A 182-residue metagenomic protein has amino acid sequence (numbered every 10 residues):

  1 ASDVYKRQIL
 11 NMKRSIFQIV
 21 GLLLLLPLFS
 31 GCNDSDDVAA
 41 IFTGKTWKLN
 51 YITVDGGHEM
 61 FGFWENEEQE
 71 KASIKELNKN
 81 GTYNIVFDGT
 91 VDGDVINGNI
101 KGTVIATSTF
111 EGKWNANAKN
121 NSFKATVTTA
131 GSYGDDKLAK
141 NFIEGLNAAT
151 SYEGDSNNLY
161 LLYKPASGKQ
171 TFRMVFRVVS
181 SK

Functional and structural regions predicted by a protein language model:
A1-Y5: Short, small-residue-biased leader/transition segments that mark boundaries at the very start of proteins
K6-S30: Sec-dependent bacterial lipoprotein signal peptides
C32-K182: Lipid interaction determinants
